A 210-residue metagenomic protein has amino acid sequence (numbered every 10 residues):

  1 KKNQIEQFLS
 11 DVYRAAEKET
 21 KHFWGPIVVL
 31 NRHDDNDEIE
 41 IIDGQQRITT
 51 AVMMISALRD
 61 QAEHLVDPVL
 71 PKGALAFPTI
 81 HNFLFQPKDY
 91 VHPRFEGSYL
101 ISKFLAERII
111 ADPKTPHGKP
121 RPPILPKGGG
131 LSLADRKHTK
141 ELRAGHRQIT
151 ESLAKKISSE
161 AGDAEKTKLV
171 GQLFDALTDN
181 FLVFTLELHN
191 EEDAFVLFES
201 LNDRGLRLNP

Functional and structural regions predicted by a protein language model:
K1-P210: Glycine- and hydrophobic-rich flexible loops that cap the catalytic core of alpha/beta enzyme folds
